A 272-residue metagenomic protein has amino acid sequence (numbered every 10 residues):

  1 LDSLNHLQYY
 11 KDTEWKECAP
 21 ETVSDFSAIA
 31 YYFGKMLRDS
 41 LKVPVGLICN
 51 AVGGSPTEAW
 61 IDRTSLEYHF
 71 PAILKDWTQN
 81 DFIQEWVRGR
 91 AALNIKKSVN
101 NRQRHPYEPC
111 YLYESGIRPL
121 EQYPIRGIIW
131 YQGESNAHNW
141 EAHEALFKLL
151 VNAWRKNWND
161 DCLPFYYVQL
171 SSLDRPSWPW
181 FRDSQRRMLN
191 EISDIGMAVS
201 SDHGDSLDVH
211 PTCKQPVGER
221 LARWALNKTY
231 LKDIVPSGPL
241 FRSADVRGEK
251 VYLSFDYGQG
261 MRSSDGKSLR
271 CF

Functional and structural regions predicted by a protein language model:
L1-F272: Cell-envelope and extracellular/periplasmic
